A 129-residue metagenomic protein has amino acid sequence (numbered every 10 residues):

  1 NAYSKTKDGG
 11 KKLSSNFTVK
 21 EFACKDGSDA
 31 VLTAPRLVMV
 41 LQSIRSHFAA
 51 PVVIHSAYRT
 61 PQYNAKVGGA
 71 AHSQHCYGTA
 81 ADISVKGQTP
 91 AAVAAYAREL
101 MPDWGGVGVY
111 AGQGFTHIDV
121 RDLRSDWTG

Functional and structural regions predicted by a protein language model:
N1-R45, A111-Q113, R121-G129: Extracytoplasmic cell-surface/polysaccharide-interacting catalytic and binding patches
N1-Y3, A70-G129: Catalytic cores and adjacent binding grooves of peptidoglycan-active enzymes
K11, N16-T18, V52, A57 (+3 more regions): Generic detection of intrinsically disordered/low-complexity segments and helix-coil linkers/edges
F17-F22, R45-P51, H72, A81-K86: Generic detector of short, locally flexible boundary/turn motifs and exposed helical patches
K20, S56, P61, A65 (+3 more regions): Flexible, active-site-adjacent loop/turn segments at secondary-structure boundaries
K25-G27, V52-Y58, Q88-V93: N-terminal start-of-chain detector that recognizes signal peptides and the immediate post-cleavage beginning
V38-G68: Extended, low-complexity, intrinsically disordered C-terminal regulatory tails of eukaryotic serine/threonine kinases
